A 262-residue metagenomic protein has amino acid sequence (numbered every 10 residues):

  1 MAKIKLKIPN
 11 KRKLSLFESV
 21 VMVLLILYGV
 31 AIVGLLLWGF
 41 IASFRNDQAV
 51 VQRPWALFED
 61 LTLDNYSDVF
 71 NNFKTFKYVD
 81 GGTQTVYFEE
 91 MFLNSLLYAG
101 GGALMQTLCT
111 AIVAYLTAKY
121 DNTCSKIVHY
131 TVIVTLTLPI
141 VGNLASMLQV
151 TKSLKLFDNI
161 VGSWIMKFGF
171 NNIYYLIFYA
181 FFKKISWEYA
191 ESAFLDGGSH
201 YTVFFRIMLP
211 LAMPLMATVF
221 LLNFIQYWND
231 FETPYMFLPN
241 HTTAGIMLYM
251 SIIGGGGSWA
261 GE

Functional and structural regions predicted by a protein language model:
M1-K5: Short, intrinsically disordered terminal tails adjacent to the first/last structured region
L6-E262: A structural signal for multi-pass alpha-helical bundles of membrane permease subunits that mediate small-molecule
